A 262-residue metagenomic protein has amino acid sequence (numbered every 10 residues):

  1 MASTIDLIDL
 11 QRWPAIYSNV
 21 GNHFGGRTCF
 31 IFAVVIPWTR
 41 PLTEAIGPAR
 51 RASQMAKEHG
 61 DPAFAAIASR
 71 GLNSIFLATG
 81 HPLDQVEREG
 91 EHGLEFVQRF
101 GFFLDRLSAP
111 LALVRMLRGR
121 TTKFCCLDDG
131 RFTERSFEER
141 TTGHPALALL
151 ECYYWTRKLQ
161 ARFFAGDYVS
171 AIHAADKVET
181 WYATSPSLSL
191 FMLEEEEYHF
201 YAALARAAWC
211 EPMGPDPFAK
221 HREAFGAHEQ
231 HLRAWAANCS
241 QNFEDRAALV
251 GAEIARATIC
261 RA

Functional and structural regions predicted by a protein language model:
M1-G25, C29, A33-I46, S74-E87 (+4 more regions): Inter-helical turn/loop elements of alpha-helical hairpins
A2, D6-D9, I16, P48 (+6 more regions): Alpha-helical solenoid repeat scaffolds, predominantly canonical TPR units
S3, L42, P62, P82-L83 (+2 more regions): TPR-repeat structural position
Y17, M55-A56, F76, R162 (+1 more regions): Hydrophobic side-chain positions on well-ordered alpha-helices, corresponding to helix-helix packing/interface faces
T28, A68, L107-A109: Hydrophobic core positions in alpha-helical repeat/coiled-coil coupling domains, especially the HAMP
R50, A66-L77, D176-W181, R261-A262: Internal alpha-helical scaffold/solenoid segments in large eukaryotic proteins
D84-A262: Helix-coil-helix junctions within alpha-helical repeat/solenoid scaffolds
